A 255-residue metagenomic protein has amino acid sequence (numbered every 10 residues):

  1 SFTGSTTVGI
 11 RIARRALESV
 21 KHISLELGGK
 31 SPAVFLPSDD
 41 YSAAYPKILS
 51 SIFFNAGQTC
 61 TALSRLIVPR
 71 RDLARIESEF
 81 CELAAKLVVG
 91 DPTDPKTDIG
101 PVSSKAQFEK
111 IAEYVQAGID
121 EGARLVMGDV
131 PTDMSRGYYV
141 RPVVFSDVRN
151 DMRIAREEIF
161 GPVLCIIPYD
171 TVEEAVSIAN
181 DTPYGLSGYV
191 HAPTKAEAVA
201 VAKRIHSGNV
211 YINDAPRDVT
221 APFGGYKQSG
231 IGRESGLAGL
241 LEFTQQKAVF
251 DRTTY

Functional and structural regions predicted by a protein language model:
S1-T3: Periplasmic-binding protein-like
S5-R149, I212: ALDH superfamily catalytic-core signature
V34, V88, T132, Y139-Y255: Conserved C-terminal structural/oligomerization subdomain of aldehyde/semialdehyde dehydrogenase
